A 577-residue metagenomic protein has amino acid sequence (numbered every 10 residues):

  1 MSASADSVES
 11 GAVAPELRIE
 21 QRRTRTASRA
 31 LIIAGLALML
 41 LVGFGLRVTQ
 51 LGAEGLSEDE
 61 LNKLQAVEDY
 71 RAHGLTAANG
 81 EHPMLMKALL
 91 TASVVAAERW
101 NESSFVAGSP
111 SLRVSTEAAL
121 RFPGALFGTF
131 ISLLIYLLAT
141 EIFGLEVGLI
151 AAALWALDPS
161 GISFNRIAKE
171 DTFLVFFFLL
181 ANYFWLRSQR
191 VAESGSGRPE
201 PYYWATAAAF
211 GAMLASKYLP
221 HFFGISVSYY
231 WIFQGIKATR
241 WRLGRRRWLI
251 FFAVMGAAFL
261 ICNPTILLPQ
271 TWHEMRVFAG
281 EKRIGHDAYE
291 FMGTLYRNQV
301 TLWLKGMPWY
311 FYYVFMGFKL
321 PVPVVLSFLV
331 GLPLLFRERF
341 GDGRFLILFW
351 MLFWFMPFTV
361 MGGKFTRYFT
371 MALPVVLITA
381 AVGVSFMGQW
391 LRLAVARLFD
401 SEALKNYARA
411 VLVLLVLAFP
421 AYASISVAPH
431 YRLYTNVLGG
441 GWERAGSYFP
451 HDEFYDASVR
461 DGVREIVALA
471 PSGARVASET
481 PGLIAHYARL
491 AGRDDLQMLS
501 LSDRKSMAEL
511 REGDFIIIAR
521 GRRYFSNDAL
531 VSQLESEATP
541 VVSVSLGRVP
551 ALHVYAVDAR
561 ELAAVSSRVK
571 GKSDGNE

Functional and structural regions predicted by a protein language model:
L38-M39, E102-S111, I135-L157, F176 (+4 more regions): Transmembrane-helix signature of polytopic, membrane-embedded enzymes that assemble or transfer cell-envelope glycans
L40-G43, A151-A156, S163, Y183 (+2 more regions): Short helix- or helix-capping micro-motifs that position conserved polar/aromatic residues at function-defining sites
S57-E58, E141, S160, R166-F173: Short acidic/glycine- and proline-prone juxtamembrane loop motifs at membrane-interface regions of multi-pass membrane
E68, H82-M84, A88-L89, G224-G343 (+7 more regions): Transmembrane-lumen/periplasm boundary regions of multi-pass, lipid-linked membrane glycan transferases
A118, F122-F143, L180, F184: Transmembrane-helix motifs of polytopic, lipid-linked glycan transferases
T140-I142, E146, A181-Y203, M213 (+2 more regions): Membrane-interface transmembrane helices that cradle and orient dolichyl/undecaprenyl
V175-F176, A205, L219-Q234, P323-L329 (+3 more regions): Transmembrane-embedded, aromatic-rich helix segments that form part of the hydrophobic channel/pocket engaging
Q497-E577: Aromatic/acidic, Gly/Pro-rich catalytic loop(s) in extracytoplasmic/lumenal soluble domains of multi-pass membrane
